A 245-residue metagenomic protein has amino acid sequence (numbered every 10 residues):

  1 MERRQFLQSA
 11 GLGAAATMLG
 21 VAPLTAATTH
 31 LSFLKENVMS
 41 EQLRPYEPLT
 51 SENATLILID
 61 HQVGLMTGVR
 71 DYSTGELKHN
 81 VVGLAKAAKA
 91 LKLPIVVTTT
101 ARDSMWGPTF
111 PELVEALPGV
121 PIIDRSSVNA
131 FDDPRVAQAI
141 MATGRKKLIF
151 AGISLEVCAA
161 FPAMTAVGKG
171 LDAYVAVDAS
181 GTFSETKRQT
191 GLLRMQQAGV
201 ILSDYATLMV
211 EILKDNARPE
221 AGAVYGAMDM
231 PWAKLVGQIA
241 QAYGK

Functional and structural regions predicted by a protein language model:
M1-Q5: Secretory targeting signals
L7-A27: N-terminal export signals
F33-S127, A142, D172, Q189-Q196 (+3 more regions): Active-site acidic carboxylates
R102-S104, N129-A130, L155-A159: Acidic, metal-coordinating catalytic cores used for nucleic-acid/nucleotide bond scission and strand-transfer chemistry
T109, R135, F161-T165: A short acidic, amphipathic alpha-helical/loop segment
R125-Q138: Short phosphate-binding loop-to-helix
I140-K146: Glycine-rich phosphate-binding loop signature in dinucleotide/nucleotide-binding domains
K147-A198: A contiguous pocket-lining binding segment that forms or flanks enzyme active sites
